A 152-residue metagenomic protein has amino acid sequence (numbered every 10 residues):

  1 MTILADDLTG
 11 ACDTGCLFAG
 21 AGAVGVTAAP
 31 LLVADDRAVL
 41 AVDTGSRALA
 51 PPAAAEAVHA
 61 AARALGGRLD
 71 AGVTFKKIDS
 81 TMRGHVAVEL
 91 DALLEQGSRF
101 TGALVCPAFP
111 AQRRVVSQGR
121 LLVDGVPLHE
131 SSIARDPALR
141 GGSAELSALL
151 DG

Functional and structural regions predicted by a protein language model:
M1-G72: N-terminal glycine-/serine-/threonine-rich phosphate-binding loop
M1-T2, G25-T27, A53-A54, H59-T74 (+1 more regions): Cap/lid and interdomain-hinge subdomains that line or gate substrate/regulatory clefts in soluble alpha/beta enzymes
